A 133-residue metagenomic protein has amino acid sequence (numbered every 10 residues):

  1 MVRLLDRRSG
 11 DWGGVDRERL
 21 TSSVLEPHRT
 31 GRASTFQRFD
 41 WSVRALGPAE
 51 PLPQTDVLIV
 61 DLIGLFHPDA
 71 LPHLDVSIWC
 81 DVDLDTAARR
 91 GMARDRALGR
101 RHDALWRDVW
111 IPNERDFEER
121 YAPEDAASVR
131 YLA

Functional and structural regions predicted by a protein language model:
M1-L58: Conserved nucleotide-sensing/catalytic segment adjacent to the nucleotide-binding pocket in NTP-handling enzymes
R3, W79, Y131-L132: Structural signal for conserved beta-strand scaffold positions within catalytic alpha/beta enzyme cores
S9-W12, G64, P68-P72, L132-A133: Generic structural signal for short, solvent-exposed loop/turn connectors between secondary structure elements
T35, Q54, L74, D125-A126: A generic structural signal for well-ordered coil/turn residues at beta-strand boundaries that shape enzyme active-site
A45, H67, R96-A133: Small-molecule kinase domains that catalyze NTP-dependent phosphoryl transfer to phosphate-bearing small molecules
A45-D95: ATP-dependent NMP and nucleoside kinases share a basic, alpha-helical "lid"
